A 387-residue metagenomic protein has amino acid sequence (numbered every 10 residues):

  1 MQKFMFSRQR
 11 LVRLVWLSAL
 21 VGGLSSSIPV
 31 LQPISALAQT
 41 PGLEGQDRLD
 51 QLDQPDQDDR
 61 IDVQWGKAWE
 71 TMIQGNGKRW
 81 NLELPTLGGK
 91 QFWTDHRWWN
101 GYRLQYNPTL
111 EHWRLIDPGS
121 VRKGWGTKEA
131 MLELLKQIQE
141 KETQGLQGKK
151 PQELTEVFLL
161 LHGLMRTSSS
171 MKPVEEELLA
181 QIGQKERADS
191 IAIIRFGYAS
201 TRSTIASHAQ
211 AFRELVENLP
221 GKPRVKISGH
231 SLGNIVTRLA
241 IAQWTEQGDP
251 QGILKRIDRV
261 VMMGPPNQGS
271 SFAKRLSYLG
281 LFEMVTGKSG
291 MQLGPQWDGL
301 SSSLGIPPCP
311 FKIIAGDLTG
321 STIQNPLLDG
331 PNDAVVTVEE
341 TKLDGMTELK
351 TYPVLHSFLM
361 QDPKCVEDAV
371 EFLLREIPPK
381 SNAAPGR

Functional and structural regions predicted by a protein language model:
K3-S18: Bacterial N-terminal signal peptides that target proteins for export
V15-P29: Bacterial N-terminal signal peptides
L20, L31-L161, M165-I194, A211-L219 (+2 more regions): Flexible, membrane-associating and regulatory peripheral segments of lipid-active enzymes
N81, I306-R387: C-terminal catalytic-base region of ester-bond hydrolases, centering on the histidine of the charge-relay
L115, S168-S170, S270, S321-Q324 (+1 more regions): Short, solvent-exposed loop/turn elements at domain surfaces
F158-H162, A192-F196, S200-I306: Serine-dependent carboxylesterase/thioesterase catalytic core of lipase-like alpha/beta-hydrolase/SGNH enzymes
L164-R166, A199-T201, N234, N267-Q268 (+3 more regions): Short, solvent-exposed loop/turn segments at secondary-structure junctions
S170-M171, S207-H208, C365: Residues at alpha-helix caps and immediate loop-helix transition turns in enzyme cores, especially N- and C-cap
